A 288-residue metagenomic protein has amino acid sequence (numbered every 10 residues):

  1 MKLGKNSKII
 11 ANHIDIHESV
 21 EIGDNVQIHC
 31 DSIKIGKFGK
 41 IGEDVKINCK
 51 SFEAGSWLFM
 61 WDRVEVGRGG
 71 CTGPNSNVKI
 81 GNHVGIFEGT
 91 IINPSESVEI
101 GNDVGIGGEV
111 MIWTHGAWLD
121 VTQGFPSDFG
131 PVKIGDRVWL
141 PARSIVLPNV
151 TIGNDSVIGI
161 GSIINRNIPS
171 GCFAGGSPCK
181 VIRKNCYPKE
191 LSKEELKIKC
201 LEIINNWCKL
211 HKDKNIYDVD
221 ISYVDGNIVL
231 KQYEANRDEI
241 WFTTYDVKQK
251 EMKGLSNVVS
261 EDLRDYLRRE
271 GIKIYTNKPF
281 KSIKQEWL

Functional and structural regions predicted by a protein language model:
M1, N6, S19, D103 (+1 more regions): Terminal amphipathic alpha-helical/low-complexity segments used for targeting or macromolecular assembly
A11-V150, P178, K184-C186: Flexible, glycine/small-residue-enriched loop-and-beta-strand segment within the central core of proteins
F52, V98-G101, P169, Y217 (+1 more regions): Intrinsically disordered, low-complexity boundary segments flanking structured domains
E96, N154, S170: Short coil/turn segments at beta-strand junctions that form active-site/ligand-binding loops
D155-G159: Canonical bilayer-spanning transmembrane alpha-helix
I164-G171, P178-I182: Contiguous mid-protein beta-loop-alpha structural module that forms a pocket-lining wall or clamp of enzyme active
